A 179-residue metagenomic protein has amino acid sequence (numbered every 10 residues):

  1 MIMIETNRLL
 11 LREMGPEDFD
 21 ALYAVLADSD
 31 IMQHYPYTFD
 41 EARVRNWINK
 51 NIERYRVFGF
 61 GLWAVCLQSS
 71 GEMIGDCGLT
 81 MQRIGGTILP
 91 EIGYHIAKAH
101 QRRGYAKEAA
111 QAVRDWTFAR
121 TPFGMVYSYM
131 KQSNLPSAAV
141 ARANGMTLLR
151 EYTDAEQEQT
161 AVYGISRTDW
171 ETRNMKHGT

Functional and structural regions predicted by a protein language model:
M1-H34, L62, C66-T179: Acyl-donor (CoA/ACP) binding surface of acyl/acetyltransferases
D30-K50: Conserved GNAT-fold acetyl-CoA-binding loop/helix
F39-E41, K50-I52, E91-G93, A161-V162: Short, charged/polar low-complexity linear motifs in solvent-exposed/disordered segments
D40, V57-F60, V126: Secondary-structure boundary/capping residues
N51-A64: A short helix-loop-beta-strand connector motif used in the catalytic cores of GNAT acetyltransferases and, in some
